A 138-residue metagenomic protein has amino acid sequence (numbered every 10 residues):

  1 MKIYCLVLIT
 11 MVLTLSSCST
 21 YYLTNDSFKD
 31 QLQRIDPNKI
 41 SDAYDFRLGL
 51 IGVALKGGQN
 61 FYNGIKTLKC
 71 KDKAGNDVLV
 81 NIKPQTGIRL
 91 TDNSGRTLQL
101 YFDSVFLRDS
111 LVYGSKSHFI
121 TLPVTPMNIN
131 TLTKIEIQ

Functional and structural regions predicted by a protein language model:
M1-Y4: Positively charged n-region of N-terminal signal peptides that target proteins for export
T14-S17: C-terminal motif of bacterial Sec signal peptides marking the signal peptidase cleavage site
S19-Q138: Compositionally biased alpha-helical segments
